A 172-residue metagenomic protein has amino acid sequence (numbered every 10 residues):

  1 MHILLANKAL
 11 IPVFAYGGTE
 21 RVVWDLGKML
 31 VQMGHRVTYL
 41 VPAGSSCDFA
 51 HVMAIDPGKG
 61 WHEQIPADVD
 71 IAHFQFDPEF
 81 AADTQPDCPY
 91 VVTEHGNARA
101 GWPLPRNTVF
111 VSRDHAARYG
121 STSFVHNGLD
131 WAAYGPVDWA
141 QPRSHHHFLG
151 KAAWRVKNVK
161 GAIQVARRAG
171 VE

Functional and structural regions predicted by a protein language model:
L4, S121-H126, A133-E172: Conserved donor-binding/catalytic core segment of Leloir-type glycosyltransferases
L4-G17, V22-W61: N-terminal strand-loop element at the rim of the active site of nucleotide-sugar-dependent glycosyltransferases
L5, H62-E79, P89-T93: Short N-terminal targeting/anchoring amphipathic segment
T19, K28, Y39-V41, V69 (+3 more regions): Catalytic phosphate/metal-binding cores of nucleic-acid and nucleotide-processing enzymes, i.e., regions that mediate
L40, E94, V111, V125 (+1 more regions): Hydrophobic residues at beta-strand termini and immediately following loops that shape nucleotide-binding pockets
A43-A50, P66, F80-D87, A98-P105 (+2 more regions): Short loop/helix-cap segments at secondary-structure boundaries that form the rim of catalytic
A72-H73, R106-S112: A short beta-strand/loop micro-motif in the catalytic core of glycosyltransferases that engages the nucleotide-sugar
D114, G128: Carbohydrate-associated surface elements
